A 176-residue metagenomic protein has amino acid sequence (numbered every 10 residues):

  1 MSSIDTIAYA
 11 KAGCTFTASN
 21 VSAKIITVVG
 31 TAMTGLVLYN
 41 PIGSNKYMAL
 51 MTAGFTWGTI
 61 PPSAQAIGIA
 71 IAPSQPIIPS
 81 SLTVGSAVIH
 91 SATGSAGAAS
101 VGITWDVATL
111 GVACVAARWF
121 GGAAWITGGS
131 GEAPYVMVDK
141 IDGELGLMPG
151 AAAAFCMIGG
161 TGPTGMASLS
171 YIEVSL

Functional and structural regions predicted by a protein language model:
S3-A49, G54-I89, I141-L176: C-terminal interaction-tip segments
S91-G143: Extended, solvent-exposed segments with strong compositional bias
